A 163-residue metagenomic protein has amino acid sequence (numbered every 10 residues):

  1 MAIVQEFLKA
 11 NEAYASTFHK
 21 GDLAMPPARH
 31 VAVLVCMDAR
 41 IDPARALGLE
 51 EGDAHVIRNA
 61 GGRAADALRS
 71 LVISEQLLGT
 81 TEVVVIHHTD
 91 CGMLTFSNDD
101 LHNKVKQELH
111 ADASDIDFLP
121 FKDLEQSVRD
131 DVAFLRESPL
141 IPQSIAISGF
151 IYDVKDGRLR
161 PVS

Functional and structural regions predicted by a protein language model:
M1-P27, G62-R69, Q76-L78, M93-S163: Divalent-metal-activated hydrolytic enzyme cores
N11, V33, I57, V85 (+1 more regions): Divalent metal-coordination and catalytic microenvironments
A13-T17, D22-L49: N-terminal short beta-loop-beta anion/metal-coordinating cradle
L34-C36, I86, F150: Short hydrophobic segments within beta-strands
V35-R40, G62, D90, D99: Short glycine-enriched loops at secondary-structure junctions
A39, P43-G61, A65-D66: A glycine-rich, hydrophobic loop/mini-helix early in the fold
G48, E75-T80: Alpha-helix C-terminal capping segments
L78-H88: Ordered, amphipathic secondary-structure segments that act as subunit-interaction surfaces in large macromolecular
